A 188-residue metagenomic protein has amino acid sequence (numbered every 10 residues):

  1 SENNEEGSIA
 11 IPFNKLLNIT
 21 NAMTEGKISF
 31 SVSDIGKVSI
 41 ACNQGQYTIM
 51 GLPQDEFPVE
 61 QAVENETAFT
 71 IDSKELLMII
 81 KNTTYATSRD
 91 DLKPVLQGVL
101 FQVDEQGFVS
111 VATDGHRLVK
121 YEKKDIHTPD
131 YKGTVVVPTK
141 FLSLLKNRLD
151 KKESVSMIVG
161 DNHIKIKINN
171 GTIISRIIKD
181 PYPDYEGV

Functional and structural regions predicted by a protein language model:
S1-V188: Structural preference for solvent-exposed beta-strand-turn elements and adjacent flexible terminal/loop segments within
